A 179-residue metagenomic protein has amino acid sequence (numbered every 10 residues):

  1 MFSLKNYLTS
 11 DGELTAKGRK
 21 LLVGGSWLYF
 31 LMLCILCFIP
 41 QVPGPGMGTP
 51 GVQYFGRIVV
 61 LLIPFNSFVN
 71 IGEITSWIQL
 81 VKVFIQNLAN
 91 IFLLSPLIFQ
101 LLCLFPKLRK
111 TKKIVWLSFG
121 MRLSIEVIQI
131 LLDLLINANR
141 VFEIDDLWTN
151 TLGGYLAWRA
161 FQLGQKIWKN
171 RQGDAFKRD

Functional and structural regions predicted by a protein language model:
F2-N139, Y155-D179: Bulky hydrophobic segments
Q86-A89, D146-N150: Alpha-helical transmembrane segments of polytopic membrane proteins
A138-L147: Non-cytosolic membrane-interface motifs at loop->transmembrane helix junctions
